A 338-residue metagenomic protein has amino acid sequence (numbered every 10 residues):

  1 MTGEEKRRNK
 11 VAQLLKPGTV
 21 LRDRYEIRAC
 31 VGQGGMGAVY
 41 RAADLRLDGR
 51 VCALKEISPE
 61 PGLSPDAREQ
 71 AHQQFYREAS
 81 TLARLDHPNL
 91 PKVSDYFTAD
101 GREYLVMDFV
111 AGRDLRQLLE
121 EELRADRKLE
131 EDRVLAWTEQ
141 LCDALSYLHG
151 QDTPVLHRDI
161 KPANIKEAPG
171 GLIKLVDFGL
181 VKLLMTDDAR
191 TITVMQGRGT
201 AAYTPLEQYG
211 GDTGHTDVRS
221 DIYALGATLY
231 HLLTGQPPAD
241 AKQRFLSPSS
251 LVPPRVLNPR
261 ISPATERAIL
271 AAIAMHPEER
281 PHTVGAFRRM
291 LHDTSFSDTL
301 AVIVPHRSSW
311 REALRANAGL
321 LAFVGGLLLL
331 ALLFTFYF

Functional and structural regions predicted by a protein language model:
R28-G35, V39: Protein kinase glycine-rich loop
A43-C52: Conserved N-lobe loop of protein kinases adjacent to the ATP-binding glycine-rich P-loop
S58-R84: AlphaC helix of the eukaryotic protein kinase fold
Y96: Activation-segment/catalytic-loop signature of the eukaryotic protein kinase fold
D100-D114, L118: Conserved short submotifs of the Hanks-type protein kinase catalytic core that shape the nucleotide-binding pocket
W137-T138: Activation segment signature within eukaryotic-like protein kinase domains
L141-V155: Protein kinase catalytic-loop region centered on the HRD/HxD motif
A202-D298: C-terminal lobe helix-coil module of Hanks-type protein kinase domains
